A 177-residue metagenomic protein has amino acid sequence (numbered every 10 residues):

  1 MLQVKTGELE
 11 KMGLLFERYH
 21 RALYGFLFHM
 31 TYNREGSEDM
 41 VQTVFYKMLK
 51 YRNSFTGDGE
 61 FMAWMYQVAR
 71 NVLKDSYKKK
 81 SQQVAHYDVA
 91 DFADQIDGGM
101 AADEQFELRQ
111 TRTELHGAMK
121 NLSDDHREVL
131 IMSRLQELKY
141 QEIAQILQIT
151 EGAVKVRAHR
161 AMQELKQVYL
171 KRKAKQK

Functional and structural regions predicted by a protein language model:
M1-Q3, E114-S123: Short amphipathic alpha-helical boundary/capping segments
K5-L14, Y24-T43, T56, K175-K177: Short, charged helix-capping/linker segments at alpha-helix termini
F16-R34, Y51, M119, V168-R172: Amphipathic, Lys/Arg- and hydrophobic-enriched alpha-helical face
G25, D39-Y46, G59-N71: Structural recognition of an alpha-helix C-terminal capping motif at a helix-to-coil junction
V44, V68, L130, I143-A144 (+1 more regions): Hydrophobic positions on the alpha-helical face of helix-turn-helix-like DNA-binding modules
K50-G57, Q67-Y87, L108: Arg/Lys-rich amphipathic alpha helix in sigma70-family domain 2
K74, H126, L135, Q141 (+1 more regions): DNA-recognition helix of helix-turn-helix
Q83-L108, K139: Internal acidic/polar
